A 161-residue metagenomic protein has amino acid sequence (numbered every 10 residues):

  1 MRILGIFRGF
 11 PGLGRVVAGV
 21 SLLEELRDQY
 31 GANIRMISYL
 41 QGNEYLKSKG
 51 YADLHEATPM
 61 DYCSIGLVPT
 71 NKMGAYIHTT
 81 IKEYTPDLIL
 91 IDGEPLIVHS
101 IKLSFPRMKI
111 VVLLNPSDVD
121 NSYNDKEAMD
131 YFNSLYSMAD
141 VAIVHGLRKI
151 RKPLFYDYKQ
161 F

Functional and structural regions predicted by a protein language model:
R2, D87-L88, V141: Structural motif
G5-F10, E25-K72, Y76: Conserved nucleotide-sugar phosphate-binding/catalytic loop shared by glycosyltransferases and other
F7-V20: A short, glycine/small-residue-rich beta-strand->loop->alpha-helix junction that serves as a flexible
F10-L13, G93-V98: Gly/Ser/Thr-rich loops at beta-strand to alpha-helix junctions that form or flank small-molecule/cofactor-binding
L22, I97-S104, Y131: A short acidic, amphipathic alpha-helical/loop segment
S38-E44, G93-L96, L147-I150: Short, polar loop motifs at secondary-structure junctions
H78-P95: Short N-terminal targeting/anchoring amphipathic segment
S104, M108-F161: Active-site-proximal region of nucleotide-activated glycan assembly enzymes, centered on histidine/acidic-rich loops
